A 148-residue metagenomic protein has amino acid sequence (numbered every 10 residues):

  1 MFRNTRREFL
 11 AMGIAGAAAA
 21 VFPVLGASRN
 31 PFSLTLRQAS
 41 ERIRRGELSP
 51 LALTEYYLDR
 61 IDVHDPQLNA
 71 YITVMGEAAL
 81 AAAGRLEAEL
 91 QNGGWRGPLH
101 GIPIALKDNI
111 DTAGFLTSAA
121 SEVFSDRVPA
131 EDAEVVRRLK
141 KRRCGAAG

Functional and structural regions predicted by a protein language model:
M1-G16: N-terminal secretory signal peptides and thylakoid transit peptides that target proteins across membranes
A18-F22, S28-G148: Gly/Ser-rich catalytic/binding loops embedded in alpha/beta enzyme cores
